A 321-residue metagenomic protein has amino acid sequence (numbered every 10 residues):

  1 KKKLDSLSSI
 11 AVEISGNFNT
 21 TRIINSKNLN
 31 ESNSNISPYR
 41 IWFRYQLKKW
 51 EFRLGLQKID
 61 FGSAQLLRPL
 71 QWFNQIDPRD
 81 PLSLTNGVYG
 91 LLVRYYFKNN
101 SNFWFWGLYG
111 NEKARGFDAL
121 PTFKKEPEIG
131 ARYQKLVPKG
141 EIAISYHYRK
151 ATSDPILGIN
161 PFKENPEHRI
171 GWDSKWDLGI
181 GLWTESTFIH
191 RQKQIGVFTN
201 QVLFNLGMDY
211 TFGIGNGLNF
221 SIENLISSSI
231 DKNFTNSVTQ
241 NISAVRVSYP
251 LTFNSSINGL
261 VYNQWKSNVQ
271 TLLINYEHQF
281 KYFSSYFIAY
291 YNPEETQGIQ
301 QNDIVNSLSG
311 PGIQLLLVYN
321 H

Functional and structural regions predicted by a protein language model:
K1, I41-R44, L92-R94, R132-Q134 (+6 more regions): Outer-membrane beta-barrel architecture
K1, S34-Y39, Q46, T85-Y89 (+8 more regions): Residues that define the transmembrane beta-barrel architecture of outer-membrane proteins
K3-L108, E294: Outer membrane beta-barrel
K3-L7, L47-W50, I59, K98-N100 (+7 more regions): Outer-membrane beta-barrel channels and translocator barrels
F18-N19, N74-P78, F103-G110, G140-K150 (+5 more regions): Transmembrane beta-strand segments that form the barrel wall of outer-membrane beta-barrel proteins
A114-N205: Surface-exposed beta-loop-beta
V137, K175-Q264: Detector for outer-membrane/organellar transmembrane beta-barrel domains, recognizing the amphipathic beta-strand
H278-F283, Y291, S307-H321: Outer-membrane beta-barrel "beta-signal"
